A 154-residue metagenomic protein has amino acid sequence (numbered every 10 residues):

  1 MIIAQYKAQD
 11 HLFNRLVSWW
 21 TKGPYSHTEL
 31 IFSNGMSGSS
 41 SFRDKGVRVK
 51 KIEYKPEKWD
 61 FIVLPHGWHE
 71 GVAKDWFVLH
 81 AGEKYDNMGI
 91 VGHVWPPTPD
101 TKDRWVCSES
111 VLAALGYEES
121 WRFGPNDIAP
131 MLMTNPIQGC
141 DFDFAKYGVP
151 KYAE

Functional and structural regions predicted by a protein language model:
I3-P65, V91-K102: Glycine-rich catalytic cores of cysteine/serine-nucleophile enzymes that process amide/ester linkages in cell-envelope
L12-R15, V72-W76, D127: Exposed alpha-helical structural elements
M36-S37, Y85, E119: Secondary-structure boundary/capping signal
G67-I90: A structural motif
I90-E154: Activation targets extended, charge/polar-rich intrinsically disordered C-terminal tails
